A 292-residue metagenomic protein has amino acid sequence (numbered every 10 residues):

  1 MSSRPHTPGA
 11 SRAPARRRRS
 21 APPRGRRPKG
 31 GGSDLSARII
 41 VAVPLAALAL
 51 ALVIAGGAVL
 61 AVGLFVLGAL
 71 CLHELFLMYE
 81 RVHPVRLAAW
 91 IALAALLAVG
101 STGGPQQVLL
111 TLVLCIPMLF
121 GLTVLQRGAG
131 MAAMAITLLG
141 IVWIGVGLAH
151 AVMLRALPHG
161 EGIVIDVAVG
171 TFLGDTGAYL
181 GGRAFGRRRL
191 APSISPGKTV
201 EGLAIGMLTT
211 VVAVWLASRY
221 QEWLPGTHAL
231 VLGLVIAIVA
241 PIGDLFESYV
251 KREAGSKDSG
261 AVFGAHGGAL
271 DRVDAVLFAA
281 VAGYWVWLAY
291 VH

Functional and structural regions predicted by a protein language model:
S2-T7, R18-L234, I238: Membrane-embedded alpha-helical bundles of polytopic integral membrane proteins
A88, E253-V276: Interfacial loop-to-transmembrane junctions
G177, A204, L270-F278: Membrane-embedded alpha-helical segments of transport systems, primarily multispan ion/solute transporters
A279-A280, H292: C-terminal-most transmembrane helix of multi-pass membrane proteins
W285-H292: Juxtamembrane boundary at the C-terminal end of a transmembrane helix
